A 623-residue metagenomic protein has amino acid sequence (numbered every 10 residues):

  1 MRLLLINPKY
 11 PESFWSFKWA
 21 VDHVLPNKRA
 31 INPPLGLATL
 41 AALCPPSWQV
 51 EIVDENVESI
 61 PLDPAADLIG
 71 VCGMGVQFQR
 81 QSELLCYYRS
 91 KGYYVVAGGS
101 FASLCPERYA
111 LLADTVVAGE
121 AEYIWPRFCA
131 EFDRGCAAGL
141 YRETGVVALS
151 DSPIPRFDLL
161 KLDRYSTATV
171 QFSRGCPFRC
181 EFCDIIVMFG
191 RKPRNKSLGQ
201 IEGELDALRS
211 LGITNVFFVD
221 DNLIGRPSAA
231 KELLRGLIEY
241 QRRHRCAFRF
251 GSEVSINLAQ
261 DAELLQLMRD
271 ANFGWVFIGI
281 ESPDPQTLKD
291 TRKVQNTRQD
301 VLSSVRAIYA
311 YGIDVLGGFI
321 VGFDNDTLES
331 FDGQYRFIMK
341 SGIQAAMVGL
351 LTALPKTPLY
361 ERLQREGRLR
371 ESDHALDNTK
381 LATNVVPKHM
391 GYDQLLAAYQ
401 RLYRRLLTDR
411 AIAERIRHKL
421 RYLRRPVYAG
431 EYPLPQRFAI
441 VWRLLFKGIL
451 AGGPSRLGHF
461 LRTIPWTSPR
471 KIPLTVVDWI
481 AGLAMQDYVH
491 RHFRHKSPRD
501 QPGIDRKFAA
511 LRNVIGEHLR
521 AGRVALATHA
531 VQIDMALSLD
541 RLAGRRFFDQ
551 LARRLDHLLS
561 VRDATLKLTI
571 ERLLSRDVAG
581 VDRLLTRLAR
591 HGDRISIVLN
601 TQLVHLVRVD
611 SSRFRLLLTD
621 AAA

Functional and structural regions predicted by a protein language model:
M1-N215: Acidic, low-complexity intrinsically disordered segments
R2-L5, E12, P26, Q49-I52 (+8 more regions): Radical SAM enzyme core and accessory elements
Y10-W19, C105-R108, P227-S228, Q286-T291 (+3 more regions): Flexible glycine/acidic-rich beta-alpha junction loops that bind and position SAM and/or redox cofactors in anaerobic
P61, A66-L68, L233-E239, T327-I343 (+2 more regions): Short, electropositive alpha-helical surface patch
Y88-Y94, C246-F248, F273, I313 (+2 more regions): A short helix->loop->beta-strand "cap" motif at the edges of active sites that frequently abuts
V96-F101, F218-D221, E571, N600: Glycine-rich beta-strand-to-loop/alpha-helix junction loops that act as flexible
R108-R127, L267-W275, G333-V348, R583-S596 (+2 more regions): Structural recognition of alpha->loop->beta junctions
P153-L316, F323-R336, Q364: Radical SAM [4Fe-4S] cluster-binding motif and immediate context
